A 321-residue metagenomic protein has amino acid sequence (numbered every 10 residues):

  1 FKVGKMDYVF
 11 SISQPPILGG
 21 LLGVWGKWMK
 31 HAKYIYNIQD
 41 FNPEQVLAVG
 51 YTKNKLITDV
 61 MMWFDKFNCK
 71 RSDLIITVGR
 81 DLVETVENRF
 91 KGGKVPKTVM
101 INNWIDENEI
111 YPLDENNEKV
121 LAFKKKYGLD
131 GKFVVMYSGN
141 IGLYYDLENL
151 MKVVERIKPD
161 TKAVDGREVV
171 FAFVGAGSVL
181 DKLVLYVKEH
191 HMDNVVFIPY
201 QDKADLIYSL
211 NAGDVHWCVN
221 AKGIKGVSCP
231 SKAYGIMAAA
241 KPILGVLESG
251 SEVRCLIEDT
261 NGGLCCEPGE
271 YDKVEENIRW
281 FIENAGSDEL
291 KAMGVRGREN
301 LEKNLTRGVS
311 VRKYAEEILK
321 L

Functional and structural regions predicted by a protein language model:
L18-M29, L56-T77: Membrane-proximal helix-turn-helix segments that form the acceptor-binding/catalytic region of lipid-linked
D81, I101-W104: Carbohydrate-associated surface elements
Y111-G128: A short helix/loop element that forms part of the nucleotide-sugar donor recognition site in Leloir-type
L129-Y145, M151-E155: Conserved donor-binding/catalytic core segment of Leloir-type glycosyltransferases
Y145, D202-S209, H216-M237, P242-C255: Nucleotide-sugar-dependent
T161-E168, V174-G175, L180-D205: Nucleotide-activated donor-binding/catalytic signature segment of Leloir-type glycosyltransferases, i.e., the conserved
E248-W280: Change "using UDP/GDP/dTDP sugars" to "using nucleotide sugars
E289-N304: A short, well-ordered alpha-helix in the C-terminal region of glycosyltransferases
